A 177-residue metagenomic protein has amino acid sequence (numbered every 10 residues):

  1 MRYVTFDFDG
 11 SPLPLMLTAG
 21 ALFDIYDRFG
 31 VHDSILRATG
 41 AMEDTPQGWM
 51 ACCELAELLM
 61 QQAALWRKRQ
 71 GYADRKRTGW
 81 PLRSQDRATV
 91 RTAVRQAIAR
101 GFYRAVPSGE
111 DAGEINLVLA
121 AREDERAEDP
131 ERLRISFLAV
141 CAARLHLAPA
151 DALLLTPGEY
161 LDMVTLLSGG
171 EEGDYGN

Functional and structural regions predicted by a protein language model:
M1-P14, A19-C53, E57-N177: Charged interaction scaffolds used for protein-protein
